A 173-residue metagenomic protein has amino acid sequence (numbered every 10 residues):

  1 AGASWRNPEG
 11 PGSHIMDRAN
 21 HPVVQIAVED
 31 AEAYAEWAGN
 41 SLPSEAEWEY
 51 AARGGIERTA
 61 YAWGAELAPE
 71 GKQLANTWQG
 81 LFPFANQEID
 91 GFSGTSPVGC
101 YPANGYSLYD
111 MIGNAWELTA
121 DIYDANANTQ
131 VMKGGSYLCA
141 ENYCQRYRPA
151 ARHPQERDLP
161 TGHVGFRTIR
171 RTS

Functional and structural regions predicted by a protein language model:
A1-H153, R157-G162: Functional-site microenvironments in short loops/helix caps that host divalent-cation chemistry
G162-S173: Short, structured beta-strand segments at or near domain termini in extracellular proteins/domains
